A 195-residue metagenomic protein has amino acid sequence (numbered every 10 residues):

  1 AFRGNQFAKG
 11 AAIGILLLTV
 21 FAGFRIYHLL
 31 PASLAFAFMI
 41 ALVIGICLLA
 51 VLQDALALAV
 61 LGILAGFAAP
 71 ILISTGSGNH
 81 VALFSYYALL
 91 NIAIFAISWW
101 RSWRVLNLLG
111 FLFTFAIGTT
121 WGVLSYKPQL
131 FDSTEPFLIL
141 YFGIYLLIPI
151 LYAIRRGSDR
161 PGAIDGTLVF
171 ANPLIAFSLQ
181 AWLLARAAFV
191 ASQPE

Functional and structural regions predicted by a protein language model:
A1-E195: Alpha-helical multi-pass membrane segments and their bilayer interfacial helix-loop junctions
